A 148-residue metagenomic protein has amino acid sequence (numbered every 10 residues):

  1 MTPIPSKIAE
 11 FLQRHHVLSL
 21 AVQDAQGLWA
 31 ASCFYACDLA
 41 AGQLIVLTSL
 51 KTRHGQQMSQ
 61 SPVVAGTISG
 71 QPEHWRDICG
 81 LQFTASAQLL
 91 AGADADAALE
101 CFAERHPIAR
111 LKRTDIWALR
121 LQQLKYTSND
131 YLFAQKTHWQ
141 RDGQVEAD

Functional and structural regions predicted by a protein language model:
M1-L18, G143-D148: Extreme N-terminal tail/first-helix region
M1-S6, T52-H54, E100: Charged, amphipathic alpha-helical segments
L12-Q13, S59-Q60, A103: Alpha-helix boundary recognition
H15-L50, M58, V64-G70: Short beta-strand segments
A25-L28, H74-R76, A109: Short glycine/serine/proline-enriched coil/turn segments at secondary-structure junctions
T48-T52, A65-G70, D96-I108: Short acidic (Asp/Glu) patches
H54-Q88: Helix-adjacent hinge/juxtasegments
I78-D148: Charged, gly/pro-rich active-site loop segments
